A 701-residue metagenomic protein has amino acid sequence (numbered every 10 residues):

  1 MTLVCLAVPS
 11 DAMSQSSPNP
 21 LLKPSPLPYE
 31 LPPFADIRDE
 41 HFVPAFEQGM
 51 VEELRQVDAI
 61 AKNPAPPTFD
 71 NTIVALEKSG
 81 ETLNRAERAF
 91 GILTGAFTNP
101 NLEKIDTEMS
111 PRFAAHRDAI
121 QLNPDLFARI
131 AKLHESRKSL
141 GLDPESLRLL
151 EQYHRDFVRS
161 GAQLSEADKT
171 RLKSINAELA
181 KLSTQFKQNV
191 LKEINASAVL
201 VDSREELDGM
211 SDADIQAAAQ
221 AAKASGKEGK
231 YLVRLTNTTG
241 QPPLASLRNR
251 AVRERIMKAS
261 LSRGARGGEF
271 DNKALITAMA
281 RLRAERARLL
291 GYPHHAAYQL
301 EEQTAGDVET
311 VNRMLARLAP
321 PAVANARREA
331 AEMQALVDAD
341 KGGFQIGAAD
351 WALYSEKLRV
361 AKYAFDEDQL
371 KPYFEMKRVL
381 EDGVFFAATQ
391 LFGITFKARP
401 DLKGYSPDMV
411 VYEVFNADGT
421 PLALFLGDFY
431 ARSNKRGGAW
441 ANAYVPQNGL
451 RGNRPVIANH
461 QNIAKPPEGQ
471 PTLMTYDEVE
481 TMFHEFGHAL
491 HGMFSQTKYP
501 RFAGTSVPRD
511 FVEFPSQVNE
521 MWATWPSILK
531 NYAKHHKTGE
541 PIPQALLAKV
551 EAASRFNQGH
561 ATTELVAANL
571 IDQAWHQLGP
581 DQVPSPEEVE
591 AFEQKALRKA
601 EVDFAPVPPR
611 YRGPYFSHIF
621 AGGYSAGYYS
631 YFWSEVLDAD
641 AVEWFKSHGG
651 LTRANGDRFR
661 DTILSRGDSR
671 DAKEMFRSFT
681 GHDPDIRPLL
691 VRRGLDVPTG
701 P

Functional and structural regions predicted by a protein language model:
M1-A7: Bacterial N-terminal signal peptides
A7-Q15: Signal peptide processing junction and immediate N-terminal pro/mature segment of secreted/exported proteins
Q15-H41, Q48, G209, S225 (+11 more regions): C-terminal, non-catalytic "cap/extension" segments appended to globular domains
Q15-Q216, F645, P701: N-terminal helix-rich structural modules
P26-H41, F90-M109, A131-S174, R234-A274 (+6 more regions): Short His/Asp/Glu-rich catalytic/ion-coordination signatures at enzyme active sites or charged loops
V51, R55, A59-P66, T82-N99 (+21 more regions): Intrinsically disordered or highly flexible coil/loop and linker segments, enriched in small and charged/polar residues
L149, E178-K181, Q188, K192-R234 (+6 more regions): Active-site-proximal, well-structured secondary-structure segments within enzyme catalytic domains
A464-F483: Short pre-active-site segment immediately N-terminal to the catalytic Zn-binding motif
